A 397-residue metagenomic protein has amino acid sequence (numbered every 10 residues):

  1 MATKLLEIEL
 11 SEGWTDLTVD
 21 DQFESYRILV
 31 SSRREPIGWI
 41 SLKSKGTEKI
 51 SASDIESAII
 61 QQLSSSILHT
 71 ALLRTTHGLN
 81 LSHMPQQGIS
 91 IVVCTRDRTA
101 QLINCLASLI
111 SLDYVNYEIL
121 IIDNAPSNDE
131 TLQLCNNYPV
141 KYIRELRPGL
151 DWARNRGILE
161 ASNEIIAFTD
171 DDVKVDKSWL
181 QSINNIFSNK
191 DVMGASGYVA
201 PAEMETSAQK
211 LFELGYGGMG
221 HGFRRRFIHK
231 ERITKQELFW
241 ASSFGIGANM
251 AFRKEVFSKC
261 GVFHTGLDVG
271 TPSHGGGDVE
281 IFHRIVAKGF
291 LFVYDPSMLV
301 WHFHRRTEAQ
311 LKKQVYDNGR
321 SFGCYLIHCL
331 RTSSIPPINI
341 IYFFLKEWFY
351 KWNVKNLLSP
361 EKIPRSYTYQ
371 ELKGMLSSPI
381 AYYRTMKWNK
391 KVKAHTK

Functional and structural regions predicted by a protein language model:
M1-R33, G38-I40, S44-S108: N-proximal low-complexity "stem/linker" segments adjacent to membrane-targeting elements
A107-N116: Short, acidic, metal-binding catalytic loop of nucleotide-sugar glycosyltransferases
E130-L132, E145-A161: Glycine-rich, basic loop-to-helix element that forms the pyrophosphate-binding segment of sugar-nucleotide handling
I166: Short aromatic/hydrophobic "clamp" motif used to bind/position activated sugar donors
S178-G218: Conserved donor NDP-sugar-binding/catalytic core segment of glycosyltransferases
G215-S242: Short, flexible, basic/aromatic active-site loop/helix in glycosyltransferases
S243-G261, G266-M298: A short, conserved alpha-helix in the catalytic core of glycosyltransferases
Q314-N318, S334-K397: Non-catalytic, C-terminal membrane-associated alpha-helical segments of glycosyltransferases
